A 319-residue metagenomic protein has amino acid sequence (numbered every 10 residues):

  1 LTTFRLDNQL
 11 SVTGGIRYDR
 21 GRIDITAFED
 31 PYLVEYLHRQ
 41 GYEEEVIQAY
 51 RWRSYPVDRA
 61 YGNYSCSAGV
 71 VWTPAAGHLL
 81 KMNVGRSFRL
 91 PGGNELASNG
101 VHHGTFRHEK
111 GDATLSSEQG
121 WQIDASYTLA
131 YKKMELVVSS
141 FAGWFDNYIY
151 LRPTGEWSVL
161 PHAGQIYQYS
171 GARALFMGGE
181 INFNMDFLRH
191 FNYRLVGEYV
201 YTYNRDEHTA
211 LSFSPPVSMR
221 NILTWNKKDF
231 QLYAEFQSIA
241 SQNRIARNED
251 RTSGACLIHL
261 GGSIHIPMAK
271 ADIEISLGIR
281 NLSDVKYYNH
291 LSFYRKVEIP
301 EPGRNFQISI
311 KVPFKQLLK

Functional and structural regions predicted by a protein language model:
L1-Y55, Y61-S67, V71, D186 (+1 more regions): Surface-exposed extracellular loop regions of Gram-negative outer-membrane beta-barrel proteins
T2, V71, L80-G85, E118-I123 (+2 more regions): Conserved C-terminal beta-signal and adjacent last beta-strands/turns of outer-membrane beta-barrel proteins
R5-V12, G21, E135-V137, F141-F145 (+5 more regions): Gram-negative outer-membrane beta-barrel transporters
R17, D112, I279-L282: Alpha-helical architecture
R20-R39, F88-L90, T114, S140-T154 (+3 more regions): Short flexible/disordered coil segments
D24-L33, N94-N99, F106-H108, I149-E156 (+4 more regions): Outer-membrane beta-barrel translocator domains and adjoining extracellular loop/strand segments of Gram-negative
Y36-Y42, Y50-R51, N94-N99, L151-G155 (+3 more regions): Short hydrophobic/aromatic-rich motifs at helix boundaries and adjacent loops
G41-G69, T73, L79, R86-V137 (+5 more regions): Outer-membrane beta-barrel signature, preferentially recognizing the C-terminal barrel domain of Gram-negative
